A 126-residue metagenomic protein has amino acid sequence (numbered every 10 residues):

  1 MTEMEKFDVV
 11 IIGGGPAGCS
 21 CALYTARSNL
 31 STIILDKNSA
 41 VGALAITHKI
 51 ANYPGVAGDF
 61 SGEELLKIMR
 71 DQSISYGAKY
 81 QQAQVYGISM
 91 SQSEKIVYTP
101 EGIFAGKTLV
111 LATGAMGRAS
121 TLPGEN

Functional and structural regions predicted by a protein language model:
M1-I12, R27-S28, Y80-N126: FAD-binding core/adjacent interface of flavoenzyme oxidoreductases
D8, D36-S39, E64-L66, V110: Short low-complexity stretches enriched in small and charged residues
V10-I12, R27-I46: Glycine-rich FAD pyrophosphate-binding loop
G15: Glycine-rich NAD(P) Rossmann-fold beta1-alpha1 loop
G18-C19: N-terminal Rossmann-fold NAD(P) dinucleotide-binding loop
A22, A26: Gly/Ala-rich phosphate-binding loop of Rossmann-like dinucleotide-binding domains, activating on the conserved
S39, A51, G117: Alpha/beta-hydrolase active-site loop signature
A45-I103: N-terminal Rossmann-like dinucleotide/flavin-binding domain of flavoprotein oxidoreductases that bind FAD/FMN
